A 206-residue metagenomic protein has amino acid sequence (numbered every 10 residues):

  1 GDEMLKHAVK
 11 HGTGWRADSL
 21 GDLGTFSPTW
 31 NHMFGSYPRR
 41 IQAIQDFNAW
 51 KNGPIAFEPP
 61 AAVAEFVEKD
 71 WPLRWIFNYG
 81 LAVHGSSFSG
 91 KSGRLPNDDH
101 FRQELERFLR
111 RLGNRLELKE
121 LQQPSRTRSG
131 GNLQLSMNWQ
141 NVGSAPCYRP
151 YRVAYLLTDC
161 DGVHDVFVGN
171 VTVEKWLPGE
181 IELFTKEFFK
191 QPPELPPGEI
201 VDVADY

Functional and structural regions predicted by a protein language model:
G1-R94: Catalytic-core regions of glycoside hydrolase
P72-P124: Catalytic cores of secreted or luminal carbohydrate-active enzymes
K91-G93, V142, D205-Y206: Short, loop-centered acidic/histidine patches that primarily coordinate divalent metals
L105-D161: Surface beta-strand/loop "capping" patches
L133, Y151, E182, I200-V201: Hydrophobic core residues within well-ordered beta-strands of beta-rich domains
C160, E199-D202: C-terminal non-catalytic regions of proteins with extracellular/luminal or membrane-system context
D165-G198, D205-Y206: A beta-strand/beta-hairpin structural motif
